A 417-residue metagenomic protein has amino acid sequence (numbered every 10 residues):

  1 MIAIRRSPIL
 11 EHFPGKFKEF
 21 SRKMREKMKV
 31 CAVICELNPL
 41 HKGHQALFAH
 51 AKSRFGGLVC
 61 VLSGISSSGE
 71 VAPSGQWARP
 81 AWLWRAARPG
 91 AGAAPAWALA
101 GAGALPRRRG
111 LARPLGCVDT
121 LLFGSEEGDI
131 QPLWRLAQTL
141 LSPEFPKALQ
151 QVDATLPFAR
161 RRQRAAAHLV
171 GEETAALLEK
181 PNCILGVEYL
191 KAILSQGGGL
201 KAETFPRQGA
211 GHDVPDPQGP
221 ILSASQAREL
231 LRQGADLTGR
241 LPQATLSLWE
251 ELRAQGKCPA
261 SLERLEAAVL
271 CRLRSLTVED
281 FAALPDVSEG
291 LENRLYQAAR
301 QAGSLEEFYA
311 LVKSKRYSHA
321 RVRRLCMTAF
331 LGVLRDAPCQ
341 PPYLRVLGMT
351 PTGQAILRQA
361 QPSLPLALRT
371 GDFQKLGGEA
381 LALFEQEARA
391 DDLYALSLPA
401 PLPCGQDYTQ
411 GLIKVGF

Functional and structural regions predicted by a protein language model:
I2, L10-F20, K27: Short terminal hydrophobic/aromatic SLiMs and anchors at protein ends
R25-Q76, L83: N-terminal catalytic cores of NTP/NDP-binding nucleotidyl/phosphoryl-transfer enzymes
K27, A93-F417: Active-site cores that bind ATP or allylic diphosphates and position pyrophosphate for catalysis
K29, G56, P89, V118-D119: Conserved acidic residues
V33-I34, V61-S63, A91-A94, E203-F205: Short beta-strands and strand-loop turn motifs
A51-S53, A81-R85, G110-P114: Short, surface-exposed basic-aromatic patches at helix termini and helix-loop junctions that form
P73-A78, A104-R107: Charged helix-capping and loop-helix junction motifs
A81-P95: A glycine-rich helix N-cap at a beta->alpha junction
